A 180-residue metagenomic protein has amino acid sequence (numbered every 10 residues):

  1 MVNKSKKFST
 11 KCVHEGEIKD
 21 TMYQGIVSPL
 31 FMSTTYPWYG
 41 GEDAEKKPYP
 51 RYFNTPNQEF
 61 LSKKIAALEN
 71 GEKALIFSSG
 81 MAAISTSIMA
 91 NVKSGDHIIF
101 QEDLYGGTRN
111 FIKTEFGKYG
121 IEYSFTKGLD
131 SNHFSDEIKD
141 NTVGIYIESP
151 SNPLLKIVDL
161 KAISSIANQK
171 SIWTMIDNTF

Functional and structural regions predicted by a protein language model:
M1-T55, K63-K64: N-terminal "arm"/small-domain region of PLP-dependent enzymes with the aminotransferase-like
Q24, I65, A83, I98 (+4 more regions): Buried hydrophobic positions in well-ordered alpha/beta secondary-structure cores of metabolic enzymes
T35-A82, G107-T114: Conserved N-terminal alpha-helix of the aminotransferase class I/II PLP-enzyme fold
A90-G107, T126: Conserved PLP-anchoring active-site segment centered on the Schiff-base-forming lysine
K93, I138-I145: Short acidic/histidine-rich motifs immediately flanking catalytic phosphotransfer sites in two-component signaling
G106, S131-N132, P150-L155: Short, small-residue-enriched loops and turns at beta-alpha junctions that line or gate enzyme active sites
Y123, T174-M175: Hydrophobic beta-strand scaffold residues
S151-W173, F180: Active-site core of PLP-dependent enzymes with the aminotransferase class I/II
